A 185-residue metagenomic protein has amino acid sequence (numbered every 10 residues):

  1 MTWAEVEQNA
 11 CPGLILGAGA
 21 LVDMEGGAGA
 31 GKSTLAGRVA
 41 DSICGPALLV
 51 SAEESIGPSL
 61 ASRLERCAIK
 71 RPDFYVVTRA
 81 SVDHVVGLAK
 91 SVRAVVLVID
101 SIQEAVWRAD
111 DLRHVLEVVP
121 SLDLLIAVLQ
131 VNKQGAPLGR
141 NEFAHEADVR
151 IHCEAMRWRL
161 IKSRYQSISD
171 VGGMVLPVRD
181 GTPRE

Functional and structural regions predicted by a protein language model:
M1-L16: Pre-Walker A adenine-sensing motif
A18-D83: Conserved P-loop
G19, I43-C44, A94, L122 (+1 more regions): Short, well-ordered alpha-helix to beta-strand connector turns
A52-E54, I102-Q103, Q130-V131: Short, ordered loop/turn segments at secondary-structure junctions
A61, A109-R113, P137-R140: Conserved strand-to-helix beginnings and helix N-cap segments that scaffold or border functional pockets
V76-V128: Phosphate-binding/switch loop-helix module in NTP-utilizing enzymes
E117-E185: Phosphate-binding/switch region of NTP-binding enzymes
